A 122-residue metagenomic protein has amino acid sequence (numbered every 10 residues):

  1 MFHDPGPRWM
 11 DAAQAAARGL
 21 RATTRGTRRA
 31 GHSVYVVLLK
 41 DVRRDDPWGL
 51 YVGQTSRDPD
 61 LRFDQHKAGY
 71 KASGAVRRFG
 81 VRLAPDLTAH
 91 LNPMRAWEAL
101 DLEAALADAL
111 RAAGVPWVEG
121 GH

Functional and structural regions predicted by a protein language model:
M1-L61, W97-A105: GIY-YIG nuclease catalytic motif and its immediate N-terminal context
H3, Q65-A75, A105-V118: Short arginine-rich
P7, D46, R77, N92-R95 (+1 more regions): Short, low-complexity intrinsically disordered segments
H32-D45, L83-N92, V118: General secondary-structure propensity
R57-L102: Conserved short loop/helix modules at catalytic or binding sites in compact beta-alpha or helix-hairpin-helix contexts
G121-H122: Short, charged, intrinsically disordered terminal tails
